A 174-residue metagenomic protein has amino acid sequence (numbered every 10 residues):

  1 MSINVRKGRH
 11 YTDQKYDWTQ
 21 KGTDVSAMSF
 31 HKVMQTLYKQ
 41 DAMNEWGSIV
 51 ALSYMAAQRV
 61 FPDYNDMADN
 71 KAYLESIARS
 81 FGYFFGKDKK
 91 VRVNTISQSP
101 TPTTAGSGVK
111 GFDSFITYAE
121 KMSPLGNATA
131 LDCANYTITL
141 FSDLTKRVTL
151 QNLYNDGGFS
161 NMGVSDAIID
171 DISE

Functional and structural regions predicted by a protein language model:
N4-G22, Y38-A42, W46-K87, Q98-P102 (+2 more regions): Catalytic loop of short-chain dehydrogenase/reductase
H10-D13, D63-Y64, S107-V109, L153 (+1 more regions): Short amphipathic alpha-helical segments
D13, D24, G108, K121 (+1 more regions): Phosphate-coordinating loops and pocket residues in cytosolic domains that bind phosphorylated ligands
Q20, D24-A27, H31, K71 (+1 more regions): Non-membrane alpha-helical structural segments and their capping/turn regions in soluble enzymes
M28, T95, D113-V148, L153-G157: C-terminal helical subdomain
S29-L37, D41, I77-A78, Y136 (+1 more regions): Hydrophobic positions on the long internal alpha-helix of Rossmann-like NAD(P)-dependent oxidoreductase domains
D88, T95-S123, D132, G163-E174: A glycine/serine/threonine-rich, flexible loop-to-helix segment that serves as the NAD(P) cofactor-binding "lid"
